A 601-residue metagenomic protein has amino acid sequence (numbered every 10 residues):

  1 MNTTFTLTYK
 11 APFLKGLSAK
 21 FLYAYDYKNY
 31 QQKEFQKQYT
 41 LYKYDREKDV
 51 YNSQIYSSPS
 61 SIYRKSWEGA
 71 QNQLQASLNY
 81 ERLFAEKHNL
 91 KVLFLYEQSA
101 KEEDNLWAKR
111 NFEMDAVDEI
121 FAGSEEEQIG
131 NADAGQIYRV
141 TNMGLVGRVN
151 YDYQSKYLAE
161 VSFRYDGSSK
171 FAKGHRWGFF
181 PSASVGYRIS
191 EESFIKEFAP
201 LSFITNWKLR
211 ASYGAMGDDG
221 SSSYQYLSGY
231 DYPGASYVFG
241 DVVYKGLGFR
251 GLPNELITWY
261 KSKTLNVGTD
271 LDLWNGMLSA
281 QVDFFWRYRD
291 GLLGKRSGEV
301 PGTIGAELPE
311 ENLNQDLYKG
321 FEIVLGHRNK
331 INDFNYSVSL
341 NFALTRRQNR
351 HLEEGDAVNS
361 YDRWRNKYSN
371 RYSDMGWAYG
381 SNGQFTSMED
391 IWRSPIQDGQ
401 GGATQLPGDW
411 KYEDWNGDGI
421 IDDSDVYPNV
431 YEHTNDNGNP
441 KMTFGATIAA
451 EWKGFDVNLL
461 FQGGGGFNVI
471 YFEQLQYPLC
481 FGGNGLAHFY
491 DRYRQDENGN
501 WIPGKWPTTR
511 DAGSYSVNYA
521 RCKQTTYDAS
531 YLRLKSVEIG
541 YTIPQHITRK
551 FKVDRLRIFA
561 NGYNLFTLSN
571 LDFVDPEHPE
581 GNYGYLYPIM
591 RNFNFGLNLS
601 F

Functional and structural regions predicted by a protein language model:
M1-Q36, V50-A378, V517, R521 (+1 more regions): Extracellular/periplasmic, surface-exposed regions of secreted and cell-surface proteins
K20, Y39, N458-L460: A structural signal for short, well-ordered beta-strand segments and their strand-loop junctions that often border
W107, K330-G438, Q476-P478, E497-G499: Conserved small-residue
G251-P253, Y431-T434, K441-A446: Glycine-rich, charged/polar anion/phosphate-binding loops that engage phosphate groups from diverse ligands
N437-Y471: Glycine-rich, aromatic-lined ligand/substrate-binding cores of catalytic and carbohydrate-binding domains
V457-L532: C-terminal beta-barrel architecture of Gram-negative outer-membrane proteins
